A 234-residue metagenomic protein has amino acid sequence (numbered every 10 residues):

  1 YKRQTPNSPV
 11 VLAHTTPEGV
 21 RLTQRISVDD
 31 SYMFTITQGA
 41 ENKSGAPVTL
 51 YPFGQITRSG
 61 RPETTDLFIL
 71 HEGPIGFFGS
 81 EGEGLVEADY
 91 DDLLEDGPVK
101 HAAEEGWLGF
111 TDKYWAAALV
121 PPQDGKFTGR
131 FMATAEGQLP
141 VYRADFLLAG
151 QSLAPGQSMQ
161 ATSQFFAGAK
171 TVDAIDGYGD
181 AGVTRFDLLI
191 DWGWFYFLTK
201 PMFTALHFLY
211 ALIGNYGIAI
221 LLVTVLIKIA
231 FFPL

Functional and structural regions predicted by a protein language model:
K2-F186: Soluble non-transmembrane domains of integral membrane proteins
T162-G217: Secretory/organelle targeting and membrane-embedding segments
